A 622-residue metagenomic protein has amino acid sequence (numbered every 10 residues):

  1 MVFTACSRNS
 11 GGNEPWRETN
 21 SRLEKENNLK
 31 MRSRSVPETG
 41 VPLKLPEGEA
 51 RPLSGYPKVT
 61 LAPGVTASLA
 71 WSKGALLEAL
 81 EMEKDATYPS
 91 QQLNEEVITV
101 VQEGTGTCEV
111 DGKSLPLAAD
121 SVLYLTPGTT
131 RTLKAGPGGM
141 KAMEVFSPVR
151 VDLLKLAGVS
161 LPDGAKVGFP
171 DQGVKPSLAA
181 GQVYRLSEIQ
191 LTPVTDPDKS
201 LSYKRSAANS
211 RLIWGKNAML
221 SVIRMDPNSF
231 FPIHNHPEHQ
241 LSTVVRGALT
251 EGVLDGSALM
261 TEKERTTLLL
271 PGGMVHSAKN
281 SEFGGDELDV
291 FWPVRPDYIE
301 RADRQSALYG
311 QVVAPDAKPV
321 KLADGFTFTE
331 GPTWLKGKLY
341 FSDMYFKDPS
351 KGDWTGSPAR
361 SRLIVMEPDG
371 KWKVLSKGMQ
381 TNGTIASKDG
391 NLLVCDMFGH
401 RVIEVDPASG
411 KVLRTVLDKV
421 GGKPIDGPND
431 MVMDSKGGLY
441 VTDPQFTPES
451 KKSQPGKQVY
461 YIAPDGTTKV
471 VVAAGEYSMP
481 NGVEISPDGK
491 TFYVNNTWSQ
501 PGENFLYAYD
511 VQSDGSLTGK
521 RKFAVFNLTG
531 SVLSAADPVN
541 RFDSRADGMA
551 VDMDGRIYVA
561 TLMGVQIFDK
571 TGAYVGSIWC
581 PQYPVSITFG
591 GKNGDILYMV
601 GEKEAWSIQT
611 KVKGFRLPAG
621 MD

Functional and structural regions predicted by a protein language model:
F3-A5: C-terminal motif of bacterial Sec signal peptides marking the signal peptidase cleavage site
G11-L76, L154-M219, E300-V312: A short, N-terminal "cap"/entry segment at the start of jelly-roll beta-barrel domains of the cupin/DSBH fold
L61-P63, L76-L93, K204-S206, M219-H236: Conserved short histidine dyad/triad with adjacent acidic residue
E81-E83, Q92-C108, R224-D226, N235-E251: Short, conserved beta-strand element in jelly-roll/cupin
Y88-S90, C108-E109, L125, T130-P137 (+5 more regions): Short beta-strand His + acidic residue motifs that chelate non-heme Fe in jelly-roll/DSBH and cupin folds
G112-P127, D255-G272: Short acidic-glycine-tyrosine-enriched beta hairpin
P127, E300-D622: Sequence-structural signature of mature extracellular/luminal beta-sheet repeat domains, prominently beta-propellers
P127-L156, K263, G272-D297: Ligand-binding loop in jelly-roll beta-barrel domains
